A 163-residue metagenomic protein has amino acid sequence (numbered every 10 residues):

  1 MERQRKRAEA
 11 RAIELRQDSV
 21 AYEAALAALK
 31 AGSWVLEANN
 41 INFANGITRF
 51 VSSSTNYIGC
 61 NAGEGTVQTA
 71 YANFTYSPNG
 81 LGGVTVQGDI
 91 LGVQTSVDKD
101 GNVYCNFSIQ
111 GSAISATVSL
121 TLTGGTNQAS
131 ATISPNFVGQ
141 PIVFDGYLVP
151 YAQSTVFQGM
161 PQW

Functional and structural regions predicted by a protein language model:
M1-A28: Sec-dependent signal peptide cleavage junction
V20, A38-S53: N-terminal post-signal-peptidase region of extra-cytosolic proteins
A27-N42: A short, Trp-centered hydrophobic/proline-enriched beta-strand micro-motif
A28, G59, T66, T121-T123: Well-ordered beta-strand positions
E37, Q68-T69, N106, T132: Beta-strand residues in well-ordered beta-sheet regions across diverse protein folds
N39-I41, N61-G63, A70-A72, Q110 (+1 more regions): Solvent-exposed coil/turn segments that connect beta secondary-structure elements in extracytoplasmic/periplasmic
T48-V103: Mid-length scaffold segments of soluble, non-membrane domains
V93-W163: Helix-rich interaction surfaces within compact, conserved domain-sized segments that mediate assembly or partner
